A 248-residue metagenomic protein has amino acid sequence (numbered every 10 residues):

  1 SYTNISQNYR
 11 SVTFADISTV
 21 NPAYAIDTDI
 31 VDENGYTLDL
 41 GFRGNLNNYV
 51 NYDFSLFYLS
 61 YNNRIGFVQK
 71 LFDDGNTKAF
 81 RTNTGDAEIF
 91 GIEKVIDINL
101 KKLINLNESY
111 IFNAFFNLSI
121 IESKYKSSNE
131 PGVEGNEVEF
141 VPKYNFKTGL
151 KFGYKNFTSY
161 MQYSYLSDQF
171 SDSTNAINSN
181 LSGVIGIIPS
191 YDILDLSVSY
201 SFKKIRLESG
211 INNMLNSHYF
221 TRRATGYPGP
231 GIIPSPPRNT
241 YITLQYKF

Functional and structural regions predicted by a protein language model:
S1-S6, R10, V31-F90, V95-I98: Membrane-embedded beta-barrel scaffold of Gram-negative outer-membrane proteins
Y9, Y61-N62, K101, F112 (+2 more regions): C-terminal beta-signal and adjacent terminal beta-strands/loops of Gram-negative outer-membrane beta-barrel proteins
T13-N21, R64-F72, L106-E108, I121-E134 (+2 more regions): Outer-membrane beta-barrel translocator domains and adjoining extracellular loop/strand segments of Gram-negative
P22-T28, T37, T77-T84, E130-E137 (+2 more regions): Extracellular loop and loop/strand-boundary signature of outer-membrane beta-barrel proteins
N34-L38, N48, D86-I92, Y110 (+3 more regions): Residues that define the transmembrane beta-barrel architecture of outer-membrane proteins
N47, G153-K155, S201-K203: Short strand-coil-strand connectors
S55, L181-I188, L194-V198: Short, glycine/charged-rich beta-strand-loop motifs at protein surfaces that mediate ligand recognition and catalysis
L56-S60, K78-N175, L215, T243-K247: Gram-negative outer-membrane beta-barrel transporters
